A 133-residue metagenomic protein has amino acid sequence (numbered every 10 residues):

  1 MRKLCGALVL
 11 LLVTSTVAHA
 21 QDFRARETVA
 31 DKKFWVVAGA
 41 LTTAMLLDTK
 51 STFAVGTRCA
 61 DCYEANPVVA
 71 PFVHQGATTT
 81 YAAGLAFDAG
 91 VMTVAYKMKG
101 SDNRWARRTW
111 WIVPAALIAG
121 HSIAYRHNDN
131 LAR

Functional and structural regions predicted by a protein language model:
M1-L4: Positively charged n-region of N-terminal signal peptides that target proteins for export
G6-S15: Bacterial N-terminal signal peptides
A20-R133: Hydrophobic alpha-helical membrane segments
